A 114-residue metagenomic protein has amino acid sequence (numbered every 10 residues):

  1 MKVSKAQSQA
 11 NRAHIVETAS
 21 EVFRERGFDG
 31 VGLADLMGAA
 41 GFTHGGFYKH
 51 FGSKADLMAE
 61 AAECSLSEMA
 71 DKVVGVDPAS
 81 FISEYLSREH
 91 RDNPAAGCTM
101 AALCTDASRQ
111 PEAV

Functional and structural regions predicted by a protein language model:
M1-A10: N-terminal intrinsically disordered/low-complexity leader segments
M1-K2, F51, A107: A short, mixed-charge helix-start or loop-turn motif at secondary-structure junctions
S4, F23, G32-L33, H44 (+2 more regions): Amphipathic alpha-helical segments enriched in hydrophobic/aromatic and basic residues that form the DNA-contacting
A10, H14-E21, E25, A39 (+1 more regions): Alpha-helical structural segments
D29, Y48: Nucleotide phosphate-binding site architecture
D35-G38, F47: Append "Primarily bacterial transcriptional regulators
K72, A79-V114: Helical hydrophobic small-molecule/effector-binding pocket
